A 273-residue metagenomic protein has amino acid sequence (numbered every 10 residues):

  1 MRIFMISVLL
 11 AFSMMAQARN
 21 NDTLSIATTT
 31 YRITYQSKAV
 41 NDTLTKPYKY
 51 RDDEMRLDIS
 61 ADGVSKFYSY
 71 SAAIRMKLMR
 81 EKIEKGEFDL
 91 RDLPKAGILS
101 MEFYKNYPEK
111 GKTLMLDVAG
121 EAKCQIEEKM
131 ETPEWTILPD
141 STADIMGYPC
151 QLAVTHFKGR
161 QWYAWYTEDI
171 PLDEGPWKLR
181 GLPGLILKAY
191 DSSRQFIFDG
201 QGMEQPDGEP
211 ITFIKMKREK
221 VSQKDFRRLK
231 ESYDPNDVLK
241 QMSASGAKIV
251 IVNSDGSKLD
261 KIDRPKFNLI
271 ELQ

Functional and structural regions predicted by a protein language model:
M1-I26: Bacterial Sec-dependent N-terminal signal peptides
M5-S7, D22, K46, A153 (+1 more regions): Residues embedded in well-ordered secondary-structure elements
M15, L78-R80, Y163-A164, G184: Alpha-helix boundary/interfacial micro-motifs
R19-E134, D140-T142, P149, R194-Q273: Extracellular or lumenal secretory-pathway regions
I145-M146, F157: Structural motif
Q151-I214: Gly/Pro-enriched, hydrophobic low-complexity segments that function as extracytoplasmic propeptides/linkers
